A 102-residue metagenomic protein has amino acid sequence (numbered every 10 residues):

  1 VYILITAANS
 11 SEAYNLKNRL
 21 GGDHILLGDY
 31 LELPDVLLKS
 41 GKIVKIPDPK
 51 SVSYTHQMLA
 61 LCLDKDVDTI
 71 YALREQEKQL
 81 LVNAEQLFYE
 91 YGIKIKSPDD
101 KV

Functional and structural regions predicted by a protein language model:
V1-V102: ATP-binding N-terminal substructure of ATP-dependent carboxylate-amine bond-forming enzymes
